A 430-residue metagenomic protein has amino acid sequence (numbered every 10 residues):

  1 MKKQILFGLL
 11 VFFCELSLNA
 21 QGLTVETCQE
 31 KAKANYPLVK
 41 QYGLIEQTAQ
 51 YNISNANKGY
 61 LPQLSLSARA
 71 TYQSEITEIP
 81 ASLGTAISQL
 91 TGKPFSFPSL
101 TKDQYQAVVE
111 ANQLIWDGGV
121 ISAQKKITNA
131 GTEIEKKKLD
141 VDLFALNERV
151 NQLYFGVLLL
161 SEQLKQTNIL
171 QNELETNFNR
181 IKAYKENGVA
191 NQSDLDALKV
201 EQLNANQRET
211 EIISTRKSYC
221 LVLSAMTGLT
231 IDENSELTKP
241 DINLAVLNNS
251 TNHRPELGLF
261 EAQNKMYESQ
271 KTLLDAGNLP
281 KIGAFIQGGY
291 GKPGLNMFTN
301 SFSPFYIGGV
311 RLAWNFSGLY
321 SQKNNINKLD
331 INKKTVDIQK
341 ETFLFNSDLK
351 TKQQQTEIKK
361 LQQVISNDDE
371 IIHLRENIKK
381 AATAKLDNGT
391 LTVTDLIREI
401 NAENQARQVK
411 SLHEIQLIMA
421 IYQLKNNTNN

Functional and structural regions predicted by a protein language model:
M1-Q29, K33-P37, L417-I418, Y422-K425 (+1 more regions): Bacterial Sec-dependent N-terminal signal peptides
A20-E75, V189-N191, T227-E268: Bacterial Sec-pathway N-terminal export signals of envelope proteins
Q29, S65, S74, L83 (+2 more regions): Acidic, low-complexity, intrinsically disordered peripheral segments
K40, Q63-E78, F97-K102, N112-V141 (+4 more regions): Small/polar (Gly/Ser/Thr/Ala-rich) solvent-exposed segments that form structured loops/beta-strands/short helices used
Q41-A56, D142, L146-K165, Y219 (+3 more regions): Amphipathic alpha-helical coiled-coil segments
Y51, D142-H253, L361, E403: Periplasmic alpha-helical coiled-coil/stalk elements that build and connect Gram-negative outer-membrane
Q104-Q106, Q152, A197, K281 (+1 more regions): Transmembrane beta-barrel architecture of outer-membrane proteins
V109-A111, T272, V310: Membrane-embedded beta-strands of outer-membrane beta-barrel proteins, especially the hydrophobic/small aromatic
